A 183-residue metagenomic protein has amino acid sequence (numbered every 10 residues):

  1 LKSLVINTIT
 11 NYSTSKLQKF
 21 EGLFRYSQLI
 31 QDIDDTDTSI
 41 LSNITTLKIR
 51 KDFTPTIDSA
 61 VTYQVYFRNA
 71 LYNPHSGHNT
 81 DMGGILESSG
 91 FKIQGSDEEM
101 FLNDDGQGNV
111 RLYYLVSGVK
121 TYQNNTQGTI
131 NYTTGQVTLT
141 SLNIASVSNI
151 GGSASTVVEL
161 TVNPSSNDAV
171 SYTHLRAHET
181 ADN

Functional and structural regions predicted by a protein language model:
L1-T62: Acidic, low-complexity glycine/serine/threonine-rich segments
I6, V61-G108: C-terminal extracytoplasmic interaction modules
N7-S15, K19-F24, S89-S155: Extended, beta-strand-rich, solvent-exposed assembly scaffolds of outer structural proteins
S39-N43, I49-T54, T129-A169: C-terminal, active-site-flanking charged/polar segments
A60, S171-Y172: Short conserved micro-motifs at the rims of enzyme active sites and ligand-binding pockets
T173-T180: Conserved small/polar residues in nucleotide/adenosyl-binding loops
N183: Gly/Pro- and small hydrophobic-enriched strand-loop and loop-to-helix capping segments that sit at the rims
